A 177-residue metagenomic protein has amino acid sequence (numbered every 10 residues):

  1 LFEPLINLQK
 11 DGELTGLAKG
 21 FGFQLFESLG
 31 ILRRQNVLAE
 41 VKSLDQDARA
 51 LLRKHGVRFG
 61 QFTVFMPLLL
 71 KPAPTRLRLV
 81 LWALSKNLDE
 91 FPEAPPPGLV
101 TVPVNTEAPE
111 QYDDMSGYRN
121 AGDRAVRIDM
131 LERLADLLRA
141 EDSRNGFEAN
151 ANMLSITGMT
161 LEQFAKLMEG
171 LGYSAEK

Functional and structural regions predicted by a protein language model:
L1-L161, K166-L167, L171-E176: Acidic, serine/threonine- and proline-rich low-complexity intrinsically disordered segments
